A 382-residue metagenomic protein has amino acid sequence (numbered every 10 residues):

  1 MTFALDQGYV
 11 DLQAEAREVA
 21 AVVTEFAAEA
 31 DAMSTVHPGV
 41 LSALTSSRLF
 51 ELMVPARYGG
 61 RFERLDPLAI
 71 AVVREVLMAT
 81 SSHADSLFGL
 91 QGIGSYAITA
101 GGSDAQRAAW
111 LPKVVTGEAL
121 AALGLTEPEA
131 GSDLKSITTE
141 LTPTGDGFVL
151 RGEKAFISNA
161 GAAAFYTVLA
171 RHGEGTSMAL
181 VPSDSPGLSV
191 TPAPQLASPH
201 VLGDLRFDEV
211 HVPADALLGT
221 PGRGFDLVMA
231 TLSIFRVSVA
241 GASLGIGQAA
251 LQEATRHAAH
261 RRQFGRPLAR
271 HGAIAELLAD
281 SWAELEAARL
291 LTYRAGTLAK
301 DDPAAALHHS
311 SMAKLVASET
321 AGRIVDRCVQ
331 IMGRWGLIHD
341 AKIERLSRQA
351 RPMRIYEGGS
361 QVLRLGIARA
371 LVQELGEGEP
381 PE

Functional and structural regions predicted by a protein language model:
M1-A79, G101, K113, G117 (+2 more regions): Alpha-helical interface subdomain recognition
R64-L65, D133-K135, N159-A163: Short glycine/proline-enriched turns and hinge-like loops at secondary-structure junctions
S82-A105, G131: N-terminal glycine-rich flavin-associated loop
G117-L125: A short, Trp-centered hydrophobic/proline-enriched beta-strand micro-motif
S136, D184-P213: Flexible, small-/acidic-enriched active-site or ligand-binding loops
T139-T142: A structural signal for short hydrophobic beta-strand segments in well-ordered beta-sheet cores
R151-S189: A short core secondary-structure module
G203-A230: A short, charged helix-loop
